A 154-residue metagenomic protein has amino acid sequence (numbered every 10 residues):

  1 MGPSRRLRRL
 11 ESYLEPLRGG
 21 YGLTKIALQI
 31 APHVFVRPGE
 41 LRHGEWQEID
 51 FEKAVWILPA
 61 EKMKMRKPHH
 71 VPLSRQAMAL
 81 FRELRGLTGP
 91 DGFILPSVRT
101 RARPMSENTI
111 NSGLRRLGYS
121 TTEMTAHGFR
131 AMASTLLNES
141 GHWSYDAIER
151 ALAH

Functional and structural regions predicted by a protein language model:
M1-G44, E52, M63-P68, L87-G89 (+2 more regions): Basic, Lys/Arg- and aromatic-enriched nucleic-acid-binding interface segment
P3-E11, K53, K62, P72-T122 (+1 more regions): Active-site/catalytic core of tyrosine-dependent DNA strand-transfer enzymes
E15-R18, G22, F35, W46 (+4 more regions): Hydrophobic alpha-helix feature that most strongly marks membrane-spanning transmembrane helices and their immediate
T24, P38-G39, M78, G92 (+1 more regions): Internal amphipathic alpha-helical segments of the cytochrome P450 catalytic fold
Q29, H33-E40, M105, T109-S112 (+1 more regions): C-terminal catalytic core of tyrosine-transesterase DNA break-rejoin enzymes
E48-V55, T121-E123, H142-H154: Short, polar N-cap/turn motifs at the start of nucleic acid-interacting alpha helices
